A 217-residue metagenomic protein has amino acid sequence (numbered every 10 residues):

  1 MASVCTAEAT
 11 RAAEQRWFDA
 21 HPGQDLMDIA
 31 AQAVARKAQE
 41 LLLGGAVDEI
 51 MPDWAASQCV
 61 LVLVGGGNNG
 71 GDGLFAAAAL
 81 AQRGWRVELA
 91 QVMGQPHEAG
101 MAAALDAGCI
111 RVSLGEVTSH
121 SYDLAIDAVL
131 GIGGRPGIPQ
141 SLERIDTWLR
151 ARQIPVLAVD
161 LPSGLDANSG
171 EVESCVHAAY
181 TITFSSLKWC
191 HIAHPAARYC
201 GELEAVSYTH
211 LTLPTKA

Functional and structural regions predicted by a protein language model:
M1, R11-R16, D28-A33, L63 (+4 more regions): S-adenosylmethionine-dependent methyltransferases
M1-V47, L211: Positively charged, low-complexity intrinsically disordered leader regions
A2-T6, R11, Y122-L211: YjeF_N-associated NAD(P)HX repair module
C5-E8, H21, D25-A33, A55 (+6 more regions): Conserved active-site and cofactor/substrate-binding residues in soluble primary-metabolism enzymes
A13-A20, Q58-V60, A128-V129: Glycine/charged-rich beta-loop-alpha catalytic/anionic-binding loops adjacent to active sites
F18, P52, V117, V172-S174 (+1 more regions): Short secondary-structure boundary/capping segments
R36-A128, G137-A158: Nucleotide and nucleotide-moiety/phosphate-recognizing core
T212-A217: A short, hydrophobic C-terminal helix/tail in secreted or cell-surface proteins
